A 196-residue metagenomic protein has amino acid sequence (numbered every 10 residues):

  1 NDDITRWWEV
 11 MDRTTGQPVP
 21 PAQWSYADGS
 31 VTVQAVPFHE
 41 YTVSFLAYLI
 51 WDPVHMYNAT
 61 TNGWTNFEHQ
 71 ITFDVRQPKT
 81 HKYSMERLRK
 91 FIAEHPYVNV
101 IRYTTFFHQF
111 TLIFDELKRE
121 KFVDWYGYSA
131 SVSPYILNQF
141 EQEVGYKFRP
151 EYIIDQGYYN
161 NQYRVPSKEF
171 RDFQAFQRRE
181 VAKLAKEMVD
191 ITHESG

Functional and structural regions predicted by a protein language model:
N1-G196: Polysaccharide-binding and catalytic clefts of secreted carbohydrate-active enzymes
